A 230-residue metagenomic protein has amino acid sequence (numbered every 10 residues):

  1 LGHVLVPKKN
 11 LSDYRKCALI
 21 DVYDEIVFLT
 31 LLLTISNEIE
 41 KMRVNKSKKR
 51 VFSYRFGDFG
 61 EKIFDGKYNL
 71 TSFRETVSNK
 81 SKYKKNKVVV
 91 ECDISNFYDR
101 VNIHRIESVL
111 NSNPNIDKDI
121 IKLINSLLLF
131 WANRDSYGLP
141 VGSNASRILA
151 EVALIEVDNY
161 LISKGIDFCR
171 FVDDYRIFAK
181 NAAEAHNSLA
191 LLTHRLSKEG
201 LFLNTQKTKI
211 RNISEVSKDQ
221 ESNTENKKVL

Functional and structural regions predicted by a protein language model:
L1-K8: Non-catalytic, polymerase-adjacent accessory regions of viral genome-replication enzymes
L5, A18, E91: Short, conserved beta-strand segments within well-ordered enzyme catalytic domains that often line or immediately flank
Y14-K16, G57-F59, I106-S112: Charged, low-complexity surface segments at secondary-structure and domain boundaries
R15-K46, Y98, Y137-L161: Conserved pre-motif C helix in the palm subdomain of viral-like polymerases
F28, L32-V89, Y98: Active-site-proximal segment of RNA-dependent polymerases
D65-V172, R176-R195, E199-L201, T205-R211 (+2 more regions): Conserved polymerase palm-domain catalytic core
Q220-S222: Short, conserved micro-motifs composed of acidic
